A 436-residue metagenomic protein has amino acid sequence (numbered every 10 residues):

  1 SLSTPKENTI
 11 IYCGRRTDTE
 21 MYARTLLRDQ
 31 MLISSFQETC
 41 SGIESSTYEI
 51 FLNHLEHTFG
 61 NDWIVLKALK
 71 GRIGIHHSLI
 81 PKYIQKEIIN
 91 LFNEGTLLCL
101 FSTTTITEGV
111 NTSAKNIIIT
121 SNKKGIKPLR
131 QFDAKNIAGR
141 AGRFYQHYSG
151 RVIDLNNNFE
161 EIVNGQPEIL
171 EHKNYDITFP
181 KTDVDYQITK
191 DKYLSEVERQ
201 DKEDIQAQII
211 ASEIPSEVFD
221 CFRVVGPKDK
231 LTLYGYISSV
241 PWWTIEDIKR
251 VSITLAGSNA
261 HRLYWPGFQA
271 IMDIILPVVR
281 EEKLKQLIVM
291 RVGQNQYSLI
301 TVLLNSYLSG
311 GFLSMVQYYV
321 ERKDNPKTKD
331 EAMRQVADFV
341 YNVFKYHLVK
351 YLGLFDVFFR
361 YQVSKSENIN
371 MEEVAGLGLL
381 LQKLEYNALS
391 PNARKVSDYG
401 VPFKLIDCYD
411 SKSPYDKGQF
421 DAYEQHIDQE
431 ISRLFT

Functional and structural regions predicted by a protein language model:
S1-S3, V152, V163-N164, S212-E213 (+2 more regions): Structured catalytic cores of enzymes that bind and process phosphorylated ligands/cofactors
S3-F101, A114, K123-F132, D410 (+1 more regions): Conserved C-terminal RecA-like helicase domain
D18-E20, T107-E108, E160-E161: Short, active-site-adjacent cap segments at secondary-structure transitions
I75-H77, I119, D154: Structural signal for conserved beta-strand scaffold positions within catalytic alpha/beta enzyme cores
Q85-K86, N90, L100-K115, G139-Y148: SF2 helicase motor core recognition
N116, K123-E171: Conserved segment of the helicase C-terminal RecA-like domain
E161-A211: Long, hydrophobic alpha-helical segments
K192-T436: C-terminal accessory/interaction regions of large nucleic acid-associated machines
